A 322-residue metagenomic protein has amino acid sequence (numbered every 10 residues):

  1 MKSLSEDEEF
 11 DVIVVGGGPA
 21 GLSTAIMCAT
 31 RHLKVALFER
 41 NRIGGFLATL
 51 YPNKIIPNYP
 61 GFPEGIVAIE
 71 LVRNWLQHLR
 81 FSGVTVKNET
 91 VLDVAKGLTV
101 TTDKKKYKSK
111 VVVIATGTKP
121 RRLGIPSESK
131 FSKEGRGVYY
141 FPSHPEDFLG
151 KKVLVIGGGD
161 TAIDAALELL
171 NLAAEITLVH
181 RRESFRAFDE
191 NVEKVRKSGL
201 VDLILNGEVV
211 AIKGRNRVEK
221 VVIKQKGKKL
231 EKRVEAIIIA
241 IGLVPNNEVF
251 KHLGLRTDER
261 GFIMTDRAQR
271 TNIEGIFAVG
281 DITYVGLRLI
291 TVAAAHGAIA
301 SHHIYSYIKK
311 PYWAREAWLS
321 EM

Functional and structural regions predicted by a protein language model:
M1-S5, T118-D160, D164-L172, M264-D266: Glycine-rich dinucleotide-binding loop and its adjacent helix/turn
K2, T30, K130-L149, I241-L289 (+2 more regions): FAD-site-proximal beta/loop scaffold in flavoenzymes
K2-L4, E8-S82, I163-D189, D258-E259: Beta1-alpha1 glycine-rich phosphate/pyrophosphate-binding loop at the start of Rossmann-like nucleotide-binding domains
E9, E89, L149-K151, N206 (+1 more regions): Phosphate-coordination loops involved in phosphoryl transfer and adenosine-cofactor binding
G16, A115-T116, R122, I156 (+3 more regions): Short, well-ordered coil/turn residues at beta-beta hairpins and beta-strand->alpha-helix junctions within
F46, R122-L123, D164, N247-E248 (+1 more regions): Glycine/Thr-rich phosphate-binding loops of Rossmann-like dinucleotide-binding domains
R73-T101, K106-S109, N171-R267, K309-M322: A Rossmann-like FAD-binding core segment of flavoenzymes
I163, I282-M322: A conserved FAD-binding loop/helix module that cradles the flavin
